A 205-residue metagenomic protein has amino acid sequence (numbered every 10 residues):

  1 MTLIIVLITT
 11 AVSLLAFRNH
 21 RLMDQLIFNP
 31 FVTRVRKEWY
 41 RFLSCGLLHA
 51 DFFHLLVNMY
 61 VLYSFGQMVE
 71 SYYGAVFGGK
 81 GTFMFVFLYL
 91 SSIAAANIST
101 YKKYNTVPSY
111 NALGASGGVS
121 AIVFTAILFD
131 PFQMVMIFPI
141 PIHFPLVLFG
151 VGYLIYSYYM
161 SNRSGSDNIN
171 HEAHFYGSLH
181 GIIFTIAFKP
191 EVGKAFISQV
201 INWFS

Functional and structural regions predicted by a protein language model:
M1-S205: A detector for small-residue-rich transmembrane helices and their helix-helix packing motifs
